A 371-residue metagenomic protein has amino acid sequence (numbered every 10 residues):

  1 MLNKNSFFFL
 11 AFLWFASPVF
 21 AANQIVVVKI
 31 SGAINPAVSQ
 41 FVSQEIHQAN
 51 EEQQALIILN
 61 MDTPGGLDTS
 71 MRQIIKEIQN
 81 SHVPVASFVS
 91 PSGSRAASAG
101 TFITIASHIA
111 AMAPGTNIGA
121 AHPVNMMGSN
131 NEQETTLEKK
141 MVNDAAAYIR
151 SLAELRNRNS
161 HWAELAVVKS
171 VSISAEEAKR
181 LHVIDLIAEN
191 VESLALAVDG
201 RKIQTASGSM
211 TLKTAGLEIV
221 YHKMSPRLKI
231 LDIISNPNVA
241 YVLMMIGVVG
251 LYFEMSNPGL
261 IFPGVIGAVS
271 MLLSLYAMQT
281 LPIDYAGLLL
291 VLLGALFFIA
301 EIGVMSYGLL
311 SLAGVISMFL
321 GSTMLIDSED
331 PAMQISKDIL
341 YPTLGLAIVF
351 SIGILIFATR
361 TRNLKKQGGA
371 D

Functional and structural regions predicted by a protein language model:
M1-F8: Bacterial N-terminal signal peptides that target proteins for export
F9-L13: Hydrophobic helical h-region of N-terminal Sec-dependent signal peptides in bacterial secretory/periplasmic proteins
A16-P18: N-terminal signal peptide c-region/cleavage motif recognized by signal peptidases
A21-R227, L231: Soluble extramembrane regions of membrane proteins in the secretory/endomembrane system
I34, L137-M141, E154, L186 (+7 more regions): Catalytic cores of large soluble enzymes that bind and process phosphate-bearing ligands
L181, L186-L289, A295: Non-cytosolic juxtamembrane linkers/loops that tether extracellular or periplasmic domains to nearby transmembrane
L273, M278-D371: Hydrophobic, low-charge alpha-helical segments
